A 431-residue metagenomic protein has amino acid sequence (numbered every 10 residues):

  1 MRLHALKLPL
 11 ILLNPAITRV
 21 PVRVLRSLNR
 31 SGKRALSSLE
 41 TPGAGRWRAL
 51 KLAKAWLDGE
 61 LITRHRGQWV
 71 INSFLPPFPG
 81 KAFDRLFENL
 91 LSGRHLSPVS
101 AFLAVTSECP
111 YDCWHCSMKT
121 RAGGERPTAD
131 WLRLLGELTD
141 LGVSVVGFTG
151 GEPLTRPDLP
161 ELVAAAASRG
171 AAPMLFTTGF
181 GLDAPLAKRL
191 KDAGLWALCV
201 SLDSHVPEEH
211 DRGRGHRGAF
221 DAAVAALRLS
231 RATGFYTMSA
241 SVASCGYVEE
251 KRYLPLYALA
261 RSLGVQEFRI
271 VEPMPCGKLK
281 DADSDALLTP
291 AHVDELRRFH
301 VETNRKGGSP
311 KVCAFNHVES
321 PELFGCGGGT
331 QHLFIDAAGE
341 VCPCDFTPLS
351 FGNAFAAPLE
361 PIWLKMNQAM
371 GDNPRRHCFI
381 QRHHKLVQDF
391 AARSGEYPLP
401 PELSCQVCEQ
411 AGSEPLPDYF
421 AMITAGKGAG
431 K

Functional and structural regions predicted by a protein language model:
M1-F78, L403-K431: Membrane-proximal basic amphipathic "stem/tether" segments
M1-R30, A193, D203, E208 (+2 more regions): Radical SAM enzyme [4Fe-4S]-AdoMet core and its adjacent flexible, acidic and glycine-rich loops/tails across
L28, T41-Q68, L75-R189, A193: Conserved alpha-helical substructure of the radical SAM core
A53-K54, F346-K431: Flexible mid-to-C-terminal extensions adjoining Fe-S/redox cofactors in radical SAM and related proteins
A101-L103, V146-F148, P173-L175, L198-V200 (+3 more regions): Hydrophobic faces of well-ordered beta-strands that scaffold small-molecule active sites in alpha/beta enzyme cores
E108-M118, P343, R376-K385: Local cysteine-cluster metal-coordination motifs and their immediate loop/turn environment, predominantly Fe-S cluster
C326-T330: Short, small/polar residue-rich loop motifs at catalytic or cofactor-binding pockets
